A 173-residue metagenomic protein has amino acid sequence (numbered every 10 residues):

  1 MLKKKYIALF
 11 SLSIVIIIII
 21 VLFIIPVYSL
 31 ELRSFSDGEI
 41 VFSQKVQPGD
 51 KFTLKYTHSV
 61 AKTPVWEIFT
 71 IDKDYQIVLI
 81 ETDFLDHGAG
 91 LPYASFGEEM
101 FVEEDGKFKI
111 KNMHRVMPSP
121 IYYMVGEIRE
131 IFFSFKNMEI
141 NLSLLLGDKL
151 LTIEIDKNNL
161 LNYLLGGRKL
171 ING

Functional and structural regions predicted by a protein language model:
M1-K5: Positively charged n-region of N-terminal signal peptides that target proteins for export
L9-I25: Hydrophobic membrane-insertion alpha-helices, especially the h-region of bacterial N-terminal signal peptides
I20-S36: Aromatic-capped interface at the extracytoplasmic side of an N-terminal signal-anchor transmembrane helix
S34, Y56-H58, E81, N137 (+1 more regions): Short, structured patches in soluble enzyme cores that scaffold and shape functional sites
D37-I71, Y75-D83: N-terminal secretory signal peptides
T53-Y56, E81-L85, Y93-G97, E104: Signature of exported/secreted
V60-A61, L85-H87, V116-M117: Short, surface-exposed beta-strand-loop junctions and turns on beta-sheet-rich folds
I77, L91-G173: Mature, soluble, non-transmembrane domains
